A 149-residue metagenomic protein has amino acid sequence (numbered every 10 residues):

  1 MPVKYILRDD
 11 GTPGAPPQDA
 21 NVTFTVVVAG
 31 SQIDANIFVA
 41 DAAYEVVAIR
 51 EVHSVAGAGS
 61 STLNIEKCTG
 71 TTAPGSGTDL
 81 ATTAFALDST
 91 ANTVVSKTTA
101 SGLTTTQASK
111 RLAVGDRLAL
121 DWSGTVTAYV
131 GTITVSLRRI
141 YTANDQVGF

Functional and structural regions predicted by a protein language model:
M1-S31, T71-K97, T132-F149: Glycine-rich, low-complexity segments
T23-V26, A35-F38, Q107-S109: Beta-strand-rich interaction surfaces with strong enrichment in secreted/lumenal proteins
S31-Q32, T104: Residues that act as N-cap/strand-start positions at coil-to-secondary-structure junctions
Q32-C68, L118-W122, G131-I140: Beta-rich globular "head" domains
V95-S101, D116: Short, surface-exposed, charge-dense and proline/glycine-enriched linear segments
S101-Q107: Short alpha-helix capping/helix-loop boundary micro-motifs
Q107-G124: Noncatalytic modules at the cell exterior or secretory-pathway interfaces, chiefly beta-strand-rich lectin/adhesion
V126-A128: Short acidic/polar inter-strand loop motif in beta-rich domains
